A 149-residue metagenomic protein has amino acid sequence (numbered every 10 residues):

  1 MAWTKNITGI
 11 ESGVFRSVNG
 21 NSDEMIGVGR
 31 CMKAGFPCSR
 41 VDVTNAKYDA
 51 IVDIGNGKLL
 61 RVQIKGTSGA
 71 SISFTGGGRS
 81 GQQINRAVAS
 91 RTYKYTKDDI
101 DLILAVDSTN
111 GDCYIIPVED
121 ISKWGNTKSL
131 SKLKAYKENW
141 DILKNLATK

Functional and structural regions predicted by a protein language model:
M1-A46, I51-K149: Mixed-charge (Asp/Glu-Lys/Arg
